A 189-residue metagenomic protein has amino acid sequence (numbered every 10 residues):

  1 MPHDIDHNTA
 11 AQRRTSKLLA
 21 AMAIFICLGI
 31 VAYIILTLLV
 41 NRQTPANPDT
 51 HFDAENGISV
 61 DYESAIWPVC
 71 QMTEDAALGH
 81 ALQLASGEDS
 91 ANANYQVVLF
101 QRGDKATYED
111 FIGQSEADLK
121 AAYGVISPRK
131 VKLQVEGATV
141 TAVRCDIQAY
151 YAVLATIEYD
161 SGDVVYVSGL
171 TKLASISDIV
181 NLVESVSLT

Functional and structural regions predicted by a protein language model:
M1-S16: N-terminal Lys/Arg-rich, disordered targeting/topogenic segments
L18, M72-V165, L170-A174: Conserved polar/disulfide-associated segments of primarily extracytoplasmic proteins
A20-T37: Hydrophobic membrane-insertion alpha-helices, especially the h-region of bacterial N-terminal signal peptides
Y33-D53, G103-Y108: Short, compositionally biased strand/turn segments that nucleate or flank brief secondary-structure elements
R42-G79: N-terminal "mature-domain start" segment
S64-W67, D160-T189: Surface-exposed amphipathic alpha-helical segments
